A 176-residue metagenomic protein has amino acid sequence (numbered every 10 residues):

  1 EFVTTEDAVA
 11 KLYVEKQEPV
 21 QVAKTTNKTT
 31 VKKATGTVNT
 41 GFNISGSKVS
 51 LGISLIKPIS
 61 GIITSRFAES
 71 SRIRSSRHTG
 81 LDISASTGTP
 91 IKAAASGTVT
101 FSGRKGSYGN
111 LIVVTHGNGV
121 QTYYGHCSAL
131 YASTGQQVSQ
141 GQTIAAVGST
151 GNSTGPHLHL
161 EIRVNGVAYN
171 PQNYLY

Functional and structural regions predicted by a protein language model:
E1-T37: N-terminal secretion targeting segments of exported proteins
F2-V3, T89-I91, V138, I144: Generic structural signal for buried aliphatic residues
A23-K24, K28-Y108: Surface-exposed, glycine-biased beta-strand/turn segments
T64, S84, T115, G125-S128 (+2 more regions): Residue-level detector of conserved, well-ordered beta-strand and adjacent loop positions that form binding/recognition
R66, S102-G103, L130, V147-T150: Residue-level recognition of beta-strand microenvironments
S76-T79, A93-Y131, P156-I162: Zn2+-dependent peptidoglycan hydrolase active-site motif and core
A85, A94, A132-S133, V138-S139: Surface-exposed strand-loop junctions at beta-sheet edges and helix termini that form docking/interaction patches
N110-Q121, T134-Y176: Conserved, short, structured surface segments that act as functional micro-motifs
